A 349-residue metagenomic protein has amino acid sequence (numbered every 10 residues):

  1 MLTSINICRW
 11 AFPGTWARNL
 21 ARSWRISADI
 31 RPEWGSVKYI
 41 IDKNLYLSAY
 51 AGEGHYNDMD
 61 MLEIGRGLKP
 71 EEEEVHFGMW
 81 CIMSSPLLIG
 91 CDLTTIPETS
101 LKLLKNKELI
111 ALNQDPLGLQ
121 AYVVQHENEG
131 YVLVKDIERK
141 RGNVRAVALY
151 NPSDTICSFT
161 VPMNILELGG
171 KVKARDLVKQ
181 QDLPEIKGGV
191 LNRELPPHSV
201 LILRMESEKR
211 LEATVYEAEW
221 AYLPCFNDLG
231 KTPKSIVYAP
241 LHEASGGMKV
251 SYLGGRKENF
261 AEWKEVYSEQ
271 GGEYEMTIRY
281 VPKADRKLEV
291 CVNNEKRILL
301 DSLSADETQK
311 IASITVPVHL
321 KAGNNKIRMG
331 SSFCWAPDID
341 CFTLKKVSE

Functional and structural regions predicted by a protein language model:
M1-D92: Glycan-recognition surfaces
F12-T15, C157, P337-D338: Extracytoplasmic/secreted cell-surface and envelope-processing proteins
A51-N128, V200, E206-E212: Aromatic- and carboxylate-lined catalytic core of secreted/periplasmic carbohydrate-active enzymes
W80-M83, L88-G90, H126-L168, H198 (+1 more regions): Carbohydrate-binding surface patches
T94, L117, R139, P152-T155 (+2 more regions): Short, glycine-/Ser/Thr-/acidic-enriched flexible segments
P97-T99, K105, L109, M163-L177: Active/binding-pocket-proximal capping segment
L166-A174, E185, G189-E349: Extracytoplasmic
